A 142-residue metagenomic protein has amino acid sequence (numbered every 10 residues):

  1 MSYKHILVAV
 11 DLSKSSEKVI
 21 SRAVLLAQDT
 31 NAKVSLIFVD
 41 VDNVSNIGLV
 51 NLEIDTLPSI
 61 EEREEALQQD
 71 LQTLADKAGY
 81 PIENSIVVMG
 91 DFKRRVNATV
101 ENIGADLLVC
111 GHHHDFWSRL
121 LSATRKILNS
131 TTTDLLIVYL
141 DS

Functional and structural regions predicted by a protein language model:
M1, D76-L108, H114: Structural beta-alpha unit
S2-E53, S130, L140: Small/aliphatic-rich secondary-structure junction motif
V24, Q72, R125: Active-site phosphate/pyrophosphate- and oxyanion-stabilizing loops and adjacent acidic/basic residues in soluble
A32-K33, Y80, A105, T133: Short glycine/serine/threonine/alanine-rich loop segments
N43-V44, F92, W117: Generic structural signal for helix capping and beta-alpha/helix-loop junctions
I54-L67: A short acidic, glycine-rich active-site loop that binds or catalyzes chemistry on phosphate/adenosine moieties
A66, V87-D91, D141: Short beta->alpha linker loops
A98-S142: Gly/Ser-rich helix-loop-strand patches that form or flank binding pockets for ribonucleotide-derived cofactors
